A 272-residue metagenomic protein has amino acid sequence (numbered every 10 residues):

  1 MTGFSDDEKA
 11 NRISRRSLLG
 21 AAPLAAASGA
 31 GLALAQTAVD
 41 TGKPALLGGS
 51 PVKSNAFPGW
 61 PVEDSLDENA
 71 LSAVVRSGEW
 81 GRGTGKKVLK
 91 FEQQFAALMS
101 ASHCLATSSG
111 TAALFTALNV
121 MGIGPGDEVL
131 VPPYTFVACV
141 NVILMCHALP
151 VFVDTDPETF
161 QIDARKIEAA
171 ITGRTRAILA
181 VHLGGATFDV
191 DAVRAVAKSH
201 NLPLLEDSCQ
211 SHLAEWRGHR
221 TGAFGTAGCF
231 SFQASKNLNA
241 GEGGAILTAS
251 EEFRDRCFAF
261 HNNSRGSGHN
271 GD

Functional and structural regions predicted by a protein language model:
G3-A26: N-terminal secretory signal peptides and thylakoid transit peptides that target proteins across membranes
L32-G81, K87, Q93, A97: C-terminal segment of N-terminal export signals and the immediately downstream linker at the start of the mature
A70-L71, F95, A113, V129 (+8 more regions): Generic structural signal for small/hydrophobic residues in well-ordered secondary structure, especially within
G81-K86, K90-E128, V142, F152 (+1 more regions): Phosphate-binding glycine-rich loop
Q93, D191-R194, T226: Active-site phosphate/pyrophosphate- and oxyanion-stabilizing loops and adjacent acidic/basic residues in soluble
N119-S208, E215: PLP-dependent aminotransferase-like
Q161-K166, H219-A227: A short alpha/beta connector and helix-capping loop motif
S211-R217, F224-D272: Active-site region of PLP-dependent enzymes
